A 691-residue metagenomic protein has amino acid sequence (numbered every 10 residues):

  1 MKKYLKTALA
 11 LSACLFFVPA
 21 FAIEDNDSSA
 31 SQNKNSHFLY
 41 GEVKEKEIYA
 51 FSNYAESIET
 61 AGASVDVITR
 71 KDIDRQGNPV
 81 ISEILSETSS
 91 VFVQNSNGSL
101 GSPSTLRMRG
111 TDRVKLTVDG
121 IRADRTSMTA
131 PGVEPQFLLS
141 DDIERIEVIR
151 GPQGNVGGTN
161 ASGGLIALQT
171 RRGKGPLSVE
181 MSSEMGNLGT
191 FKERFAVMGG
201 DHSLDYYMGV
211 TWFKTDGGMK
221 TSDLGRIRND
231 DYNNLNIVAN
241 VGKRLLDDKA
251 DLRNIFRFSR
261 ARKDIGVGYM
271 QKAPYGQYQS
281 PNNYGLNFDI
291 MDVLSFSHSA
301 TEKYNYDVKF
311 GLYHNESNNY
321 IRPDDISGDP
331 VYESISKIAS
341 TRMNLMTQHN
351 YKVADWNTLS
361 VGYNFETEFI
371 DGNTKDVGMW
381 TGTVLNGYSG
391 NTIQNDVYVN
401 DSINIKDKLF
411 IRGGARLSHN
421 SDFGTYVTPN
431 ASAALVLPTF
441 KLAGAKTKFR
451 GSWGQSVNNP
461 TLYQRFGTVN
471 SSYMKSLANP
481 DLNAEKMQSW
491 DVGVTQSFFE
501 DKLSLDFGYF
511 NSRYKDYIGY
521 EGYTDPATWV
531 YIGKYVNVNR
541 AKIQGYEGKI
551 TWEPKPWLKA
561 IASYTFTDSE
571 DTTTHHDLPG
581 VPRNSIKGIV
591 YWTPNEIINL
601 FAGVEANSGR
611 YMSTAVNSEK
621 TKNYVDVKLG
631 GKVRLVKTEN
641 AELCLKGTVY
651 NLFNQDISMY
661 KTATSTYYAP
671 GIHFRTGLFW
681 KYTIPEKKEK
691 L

Functional and structural regions predicted by a protein language model:
S57, S82-R122: Extracytoplasmic beta-strand/coil segments of soluble accessory domains associated with Gram-negative outer-membrane
T105, R122-R150: Short acidic/polar hinge/loop motifs at secondary-structure boundaries that mediate gating or recognition
F137-E180: A beta-strand signature from Gram-negative outer-membrane beta-barrel systems, especially the internal plug domain
M185-K214, L224-D264, Y284-N305, V353-L359: Transmembrane beta-barrel wall of Gram-negative outer-membrane proteins
G218, Y520, K555, A606-Y611 (+1 more regions): C-terminal beta-signal and adjacent terminal beta-strands/loops of Gram-negative outer-membrane beta-barrel proteins
R262, V267-A273, D376, S421-V427 (+6 more regions): Surface-exposed extracellular loop regions of Gram-negative outer-membrane beta-barrel proteins, predominantly
K303-P323, T367-D371, K448-G454, N458 (+3 more regions): Membrane-embedded beta-barrel scaffold of Gram-negative outer-membrane proteins
N404-I411, N511-R513, V530-T614, K688: Gram-negative outer-membrane beta-barrel transporters
